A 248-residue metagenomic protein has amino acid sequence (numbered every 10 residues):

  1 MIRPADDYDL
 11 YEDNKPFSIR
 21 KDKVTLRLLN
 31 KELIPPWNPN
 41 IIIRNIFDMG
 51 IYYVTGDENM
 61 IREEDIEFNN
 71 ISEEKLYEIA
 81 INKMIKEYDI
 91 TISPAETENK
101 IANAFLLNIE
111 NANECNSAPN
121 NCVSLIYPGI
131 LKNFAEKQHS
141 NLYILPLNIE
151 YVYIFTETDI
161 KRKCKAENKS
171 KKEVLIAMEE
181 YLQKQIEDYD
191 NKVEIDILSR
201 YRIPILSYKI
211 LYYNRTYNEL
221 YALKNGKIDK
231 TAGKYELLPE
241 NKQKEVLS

Functional and structural regions predicted by a protein language model:
M1-L106: Extended, low-hydrophobicity segments enriched in charged/polar residues
P4, R20, T25, N30 (+14 more regions): Serine/threonine-rich low-complexity intrinsically disordered regions
N70-I149, K161-R162: Long, positively charged binding patches that form subdomain-scale interaction surfaces for polyanionic ligands
N116-S248: C-terminal structured domains
